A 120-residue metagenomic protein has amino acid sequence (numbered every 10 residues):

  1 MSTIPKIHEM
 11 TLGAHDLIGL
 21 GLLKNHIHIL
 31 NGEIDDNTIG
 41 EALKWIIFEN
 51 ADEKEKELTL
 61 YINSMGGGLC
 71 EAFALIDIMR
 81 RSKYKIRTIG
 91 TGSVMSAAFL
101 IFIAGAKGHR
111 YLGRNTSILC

Functional and structural regions predicted by a protein language model:
M1-C120: Terminal-region recognition feature
